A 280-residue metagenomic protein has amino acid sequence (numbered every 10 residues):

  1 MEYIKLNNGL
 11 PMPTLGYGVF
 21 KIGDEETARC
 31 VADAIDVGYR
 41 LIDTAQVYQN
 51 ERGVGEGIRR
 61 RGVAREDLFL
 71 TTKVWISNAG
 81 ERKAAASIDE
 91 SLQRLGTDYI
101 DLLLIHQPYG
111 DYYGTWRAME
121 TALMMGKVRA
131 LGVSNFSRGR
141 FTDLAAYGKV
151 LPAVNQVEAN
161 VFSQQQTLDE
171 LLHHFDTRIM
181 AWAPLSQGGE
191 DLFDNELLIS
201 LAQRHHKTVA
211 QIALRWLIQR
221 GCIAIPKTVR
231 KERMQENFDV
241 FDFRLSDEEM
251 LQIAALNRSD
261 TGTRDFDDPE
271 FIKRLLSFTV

Functional and structural regions predicted by a protein language model:
M1-L68, L185, V280: N-terminal binding-site loop/beta-alpha segment at the start of enzyme catalytic domains that lines or forms
Y3, Q107-V280: Beta/alpha (TIM)-barrel catalytic core signal, keyed to glycine-rich beta->alpha loops juxtaposed to Asp/Glu that bind
N7, A84-L104, T121-M125, T177: CE4/NodB-like, metal-dependent polysaccharide N-deacetylase domain that modifies extracellular/periplasmic N-acetylated
M12-L15, Y39-L41, V63-L68, T97-D101 (+4 more regions): Short, well-ordered coil/turn segments that N-cap beta-strands
I22-E25, A45-G53, S77-R82, P108-Y113 (+2 more regions): Acidic-and-aromatic substrate-binding clefts and catalytic sites of carbohydrate-active enzymes
G23-A34, G80-L95, G114, F141 (+1 more regions): Short, acidic/polar
R52-R59, I88-L92, M119, F141: Short, well-ordered amphipathic alpha-helices
R65-N78, D101-P108, N135: A short, structured active-site edge motif that brings together acidic residues
